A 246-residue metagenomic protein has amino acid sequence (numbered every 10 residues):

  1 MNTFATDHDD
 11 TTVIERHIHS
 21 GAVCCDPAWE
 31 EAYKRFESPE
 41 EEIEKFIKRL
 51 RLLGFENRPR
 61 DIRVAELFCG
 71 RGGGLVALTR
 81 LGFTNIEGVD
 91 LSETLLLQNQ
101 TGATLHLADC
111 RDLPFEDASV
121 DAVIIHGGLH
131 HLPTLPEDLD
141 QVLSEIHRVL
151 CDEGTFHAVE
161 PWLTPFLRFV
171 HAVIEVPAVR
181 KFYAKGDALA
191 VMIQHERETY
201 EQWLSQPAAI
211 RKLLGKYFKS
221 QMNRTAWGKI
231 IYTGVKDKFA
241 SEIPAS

Functional and structural regions predicted by a protein language model:
M1-N57: Conserved class I S-adenosyl-L-methionine
D61-G70: Conserved class I S-adenosyl-L-methionine
R71-D112: Class I SAM-dependent methyltransferase SAM/SAH-binding core
I124: A conserved beta-strand element that flanks and buttresses the S-adenosyl-L-methionine
G127-H131: Short catalytic micro-motifs in class I SAM-dependent methyltransferases
D140-D152: A short glycine-rich, Lys/Arg-flanked "PGG" loop and its adjoining helix->strand segment in the class I
V159-G215, N223-R224: C-terminal alpha-helical "lid/dimerization" subdomain adjacent to the S-adenosyl-L-methionine
Y217-S246: Core SAM-dependent methyltransferase catalytic element
